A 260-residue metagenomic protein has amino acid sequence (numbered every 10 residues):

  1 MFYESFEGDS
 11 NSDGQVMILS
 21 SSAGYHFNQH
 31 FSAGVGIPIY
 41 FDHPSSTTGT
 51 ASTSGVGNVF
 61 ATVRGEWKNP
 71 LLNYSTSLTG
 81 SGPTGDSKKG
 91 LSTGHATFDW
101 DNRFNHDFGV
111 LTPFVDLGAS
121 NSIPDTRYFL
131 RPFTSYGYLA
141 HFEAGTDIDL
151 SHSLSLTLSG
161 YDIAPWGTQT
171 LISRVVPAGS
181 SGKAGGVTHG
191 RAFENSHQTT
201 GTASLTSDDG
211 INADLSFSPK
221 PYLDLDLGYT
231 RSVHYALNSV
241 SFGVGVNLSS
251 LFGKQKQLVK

Functional and structural regions predicted by a protein language model:
M1-E7, I37-H43, W67, G80-D86 (+5 more regions): Transmembrane beta-strands of outer-membrane beta-barrel pores
M1-Y25: Short glycine/proline- and aromatic-enriched beta-strand/turn motifs that initiate or cap beta-hairpins
F6-D9, S45-A51, G85-G90, R127-F133 (+2 more regions): Extracellular loop and loop/strand-boundary signature of outer-membrane beta-barrel proteins
D13-L19, T53-V59, S92-F98, T134-F142 (+2 more regions): Residues that define the transmembrane beta-barrel architecture of outer-membrane proteins
S21-Y25, V35, A61-G65, L78 (+7 more regions): Residues on the lipid-exposed face of transmembrane beta-strands in outer-membrane beta-barrel proteins
H26-H30, N69-N73, F108-T112, D149-S153 (+2 more regions): Strand-connecting loop/turn motifs
A33-R64, T168: Surface-exposed loop and membrane-interface regions of Gram-negative outer-membrane beta-barrel proteins
Y136, H141, G145-K260: Outer membrane beta-barrel transmembrane domains
